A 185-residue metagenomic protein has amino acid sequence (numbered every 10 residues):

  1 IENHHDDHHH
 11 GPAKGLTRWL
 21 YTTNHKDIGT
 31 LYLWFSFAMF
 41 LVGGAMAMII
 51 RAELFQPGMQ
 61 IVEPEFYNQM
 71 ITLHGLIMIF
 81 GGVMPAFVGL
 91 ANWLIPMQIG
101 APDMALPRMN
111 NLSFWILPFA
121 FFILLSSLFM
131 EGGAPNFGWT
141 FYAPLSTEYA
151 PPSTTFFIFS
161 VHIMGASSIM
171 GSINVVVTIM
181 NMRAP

Functional and structural regions predicted by a protein language model:
I1-P185: ...captures the hydrophobic TM-helix bundle architecture rather than a specific catalytic motif, and can also fire on
